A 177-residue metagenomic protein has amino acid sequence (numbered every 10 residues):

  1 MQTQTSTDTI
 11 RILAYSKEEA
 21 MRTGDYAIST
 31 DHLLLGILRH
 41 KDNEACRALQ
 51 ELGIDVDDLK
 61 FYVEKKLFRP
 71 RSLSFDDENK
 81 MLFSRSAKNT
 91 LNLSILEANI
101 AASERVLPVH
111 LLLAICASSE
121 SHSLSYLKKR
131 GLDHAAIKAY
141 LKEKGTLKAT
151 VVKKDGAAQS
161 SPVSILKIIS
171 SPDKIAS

Functional and structural regions predicted by a protein language model:
M1-S177: Histone-fold recognition with a strong bias for associated Lys/Arg-rich disordered tails
